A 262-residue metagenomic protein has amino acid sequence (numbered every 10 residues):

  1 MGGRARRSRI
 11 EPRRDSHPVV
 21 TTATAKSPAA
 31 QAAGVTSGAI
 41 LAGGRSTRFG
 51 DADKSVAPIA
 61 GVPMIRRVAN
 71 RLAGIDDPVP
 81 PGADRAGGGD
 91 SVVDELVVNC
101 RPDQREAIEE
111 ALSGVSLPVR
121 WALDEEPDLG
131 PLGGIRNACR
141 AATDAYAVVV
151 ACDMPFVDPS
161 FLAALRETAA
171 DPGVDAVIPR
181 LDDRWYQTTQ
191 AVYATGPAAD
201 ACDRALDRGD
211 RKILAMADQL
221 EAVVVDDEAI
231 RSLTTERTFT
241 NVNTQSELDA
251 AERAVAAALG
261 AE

Functional and structural regions predicted by a protein language model:
M1, V19, L165, A201-C202 (+1 more regions): A structural signal for short hydrophobic/aromatic patches embedded in well-ordered alpha helices
M1-T21: N-terminal amphipathic/basic-hydrophobic helices that include classical n-h-c signal peptides and signal-anchor
H17-S37: N-proximal low-complexity "stem/linker" segments adjacent to membrane-targeting elements
A33-I213, D218-T235, A256: Nucleotide and nucleotide-moiety/phosphate-recognizing core
I230-A261: Glycine-rich phosphate/pyrophosphate-binding loop and the adjoining helix
